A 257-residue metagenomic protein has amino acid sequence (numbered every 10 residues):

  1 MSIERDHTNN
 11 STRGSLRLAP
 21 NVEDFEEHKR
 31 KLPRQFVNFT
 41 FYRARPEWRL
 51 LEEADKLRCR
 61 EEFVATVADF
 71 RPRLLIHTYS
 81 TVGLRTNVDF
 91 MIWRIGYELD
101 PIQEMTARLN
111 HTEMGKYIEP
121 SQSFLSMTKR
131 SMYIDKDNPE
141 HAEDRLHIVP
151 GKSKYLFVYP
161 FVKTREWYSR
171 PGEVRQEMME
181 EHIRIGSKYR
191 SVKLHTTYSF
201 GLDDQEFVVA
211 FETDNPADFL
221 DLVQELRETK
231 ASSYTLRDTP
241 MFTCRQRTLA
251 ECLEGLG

Functional and structural regions predicted by a protein language model:
S2-R71, Y97-P101, S123-K188, F200 (+3 more regions): Short S/T/G/P-rich N-terminal loop/turn motif that feeds into the first structured element of a domain
E26-E27, I76-V82, L109-H111, R145-H147 (+1 more regions): Catalytic micro-motifs at enzyme active sites that drive phosphoryl/nucleotidyl and oxygen chemistry
Q35-V37, V88-F90, K154-L156, Q205-V208: Short, surface-exposed beta-edge/turn micro-motifs
V67-V88, I118-R130, I183-V208, L222 (+1 more regions): Short, glycine- and small/hydrophobic-rich beta-strand elements in well-ordered beta-sheets
L84-S126: Hydrophobic/aromatic-rich structural module bridging two neighboring secondary-structure elements via a short loop
L109-Y117, L226-T235: A common structural junction motif
